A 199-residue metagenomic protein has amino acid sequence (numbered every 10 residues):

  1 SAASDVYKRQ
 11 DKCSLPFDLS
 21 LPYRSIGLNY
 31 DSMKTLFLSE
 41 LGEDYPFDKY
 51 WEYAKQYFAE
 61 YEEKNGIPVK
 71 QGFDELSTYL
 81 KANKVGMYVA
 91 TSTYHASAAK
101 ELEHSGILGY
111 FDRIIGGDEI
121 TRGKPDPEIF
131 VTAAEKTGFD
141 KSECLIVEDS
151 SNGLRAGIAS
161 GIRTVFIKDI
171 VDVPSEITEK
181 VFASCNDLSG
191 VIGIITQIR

Functional and structural regions predicted by a protein language model:
A2-Y7: Short, small-residue-biased leader/transition segments that mark boundaries at the very start of proteins
K8-K12, E75-V85: A short, Lys/Arg-enriched amphipathic alpha-helix followed by its capping loop at the start of a domain
K8-Q10, N29-D44, E101, A133-A134: Helix-loop "lid/cap" segments that line or gate small-molecule binding pockets
K12-R24: Short glycine-rich, Thr/Ser-proximal phosphate-binding strand/loop in the N-terminal lobe of ATP-dependent enzymes
P16, F37-S77: Metal-dependent phosphoesterase signature
P16-F17, N29, D140, R163: Short coil/turn motifs that cap or connect alpha-helices
S25-N29, Y53, P68-G72, T93 (+2 more regions): Short beta->alpha linker loops
T78-K81, Y94-R199: Asp-based, Mg2+/Mn2+-dependent phosphohydrolase catalytic module
